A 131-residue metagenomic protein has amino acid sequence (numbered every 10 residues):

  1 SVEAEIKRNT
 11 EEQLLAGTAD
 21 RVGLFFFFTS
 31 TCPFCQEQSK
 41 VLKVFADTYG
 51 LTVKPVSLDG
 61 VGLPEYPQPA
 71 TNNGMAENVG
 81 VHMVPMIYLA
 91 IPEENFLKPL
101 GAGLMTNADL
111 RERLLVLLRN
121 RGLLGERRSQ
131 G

Functional and structural regions predicted by a protein language model:
S1-A19, G122, E126-G131: N-terminal leader/targeting and pre-domain segments
E12-L15, S39-K43, N107, R111-L114: Extracytoplasmic/secreted envelope proteins and their assembly/folding machinery, especially bacterial periplasmic
G17-C32: Short active-site neighborhood of thiol/selenol oxidoreductases, capturing the structured segment around
F26-F28, G50-N72: Thiol-based oxidoreductase modules, predominantly thioredoxin-like and allied folds used for disulfide exchange
S30-E37, M86-Y88: C-type cytochrome heme c attachment motif
Q36-G50: Typically the conserved alpha-helix immediately C-terminal to a functionally engaged Cys/Sec in thioredoxin-like
E77-L89: Structural micro-motif
Y88-Q130: Non-catalytic, surface beta->alpha helical segment in thiol-disulfide oxidoreductase systems
